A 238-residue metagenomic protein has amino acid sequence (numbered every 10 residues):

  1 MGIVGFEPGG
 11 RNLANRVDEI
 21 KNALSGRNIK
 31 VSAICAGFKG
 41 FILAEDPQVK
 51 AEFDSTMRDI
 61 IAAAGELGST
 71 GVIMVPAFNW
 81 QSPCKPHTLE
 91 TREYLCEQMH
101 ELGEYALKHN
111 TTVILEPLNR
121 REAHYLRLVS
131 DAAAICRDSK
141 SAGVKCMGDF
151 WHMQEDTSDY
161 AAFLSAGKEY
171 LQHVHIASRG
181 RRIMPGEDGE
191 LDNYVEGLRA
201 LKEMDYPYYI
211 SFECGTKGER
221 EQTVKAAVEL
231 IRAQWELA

Functional and structural regions predicted by a protein language model:
M1-L13, L67-G68: Catalytic domains of carbohydrate-active enzymes, especially glycoside hydrolases
G2, G68-S69, L126-G148, H152-A238: Histidine-acidic metal/acid-base catalytic patches
F6, S32-I34, V72, V113 (+2 more regions): Hydrophobic residues within beta-strands of alpha/beta enzymes
G9-R11, A36-K39, A77-N79, T111 (+4 more regions): Active-site beta-loop-alpha junctions enriched in small/polar residues
L13, I42-A44, M184-G186: Short clusters of hydrophobic/aromatic residues that line enzyme substrate/ligand-binding pockets
A14-C35, D59-G68, H100-H109, C136-K140 (+2 more regions): Acidic (Asp/Glu)-rich catalytic clusters
R16, S82, A123, M184 (+1 more regions): Glycine/Thr-rich phosphate-binding loops of Rossmann-like dinucleotide-binding domains
G26, L43-K145, E155: Active-site acidic/histidine proton-transfer and metal-coordination neighborhood in alpha/beta enzyme cores
